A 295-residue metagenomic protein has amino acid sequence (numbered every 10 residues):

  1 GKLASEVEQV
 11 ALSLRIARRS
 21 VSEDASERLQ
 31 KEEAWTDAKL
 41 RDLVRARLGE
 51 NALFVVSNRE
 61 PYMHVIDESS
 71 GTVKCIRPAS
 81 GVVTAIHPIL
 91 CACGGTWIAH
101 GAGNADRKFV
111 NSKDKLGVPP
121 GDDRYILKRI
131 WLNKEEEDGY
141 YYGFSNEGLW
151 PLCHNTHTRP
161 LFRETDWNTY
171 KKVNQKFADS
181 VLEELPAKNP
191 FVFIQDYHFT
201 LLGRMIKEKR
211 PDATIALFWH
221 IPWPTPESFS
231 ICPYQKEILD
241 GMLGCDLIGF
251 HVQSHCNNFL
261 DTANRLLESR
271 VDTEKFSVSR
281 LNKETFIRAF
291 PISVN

Functional and structural regions predicted by a protein language model:
A4-N295: Catalytic cores of carbohydrate-active enzymes across secretory and cytosolic contexts
